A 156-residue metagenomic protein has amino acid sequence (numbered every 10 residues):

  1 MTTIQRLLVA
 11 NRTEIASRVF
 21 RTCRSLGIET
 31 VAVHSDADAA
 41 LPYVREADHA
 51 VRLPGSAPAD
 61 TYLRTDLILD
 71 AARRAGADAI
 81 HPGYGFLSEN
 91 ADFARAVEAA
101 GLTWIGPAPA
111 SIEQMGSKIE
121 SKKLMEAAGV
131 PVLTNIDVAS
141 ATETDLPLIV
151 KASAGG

Functional and structural regions predicted by a protein language model:
M1-G156: N-terminal beta-alpha lobe that positions the nucleotide/phosphoryl donor in ATP/NTP-coupled carboxylate activation
